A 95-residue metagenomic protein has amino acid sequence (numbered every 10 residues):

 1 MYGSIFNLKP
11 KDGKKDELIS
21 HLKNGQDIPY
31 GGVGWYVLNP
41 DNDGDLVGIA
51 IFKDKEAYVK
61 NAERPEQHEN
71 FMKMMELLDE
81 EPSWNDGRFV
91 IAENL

Functional and structural regions predicted by a protein language model:
M1-Y2, N94: N-terminal short leaders/motifs
Y2-L8, G34-E63: Short, well-ordered beta-strand segments in beta-rich or mixed alpha/beta enzyme and ligand-binding folds
N7-L18: Short, surface-exposed ligand-recognition loops at beta-strand->loop->(often short) alpha-helix junctions that present
D12, N42, I91: Residue-level detector of flexible, active-site-proximal loop/helix-junction positions within diverse enzyme catalytic
I19-K23: Short amphipathic alpha-helical segment that frequently serves as the phosphate-/nucleotide-binding helix
N24-G34, I51-N85: An amphipathic, aromatic/His-enriched active-site/gating alpha helix that lines ligand/cofactor pockets
D43, D86-G87: Short, charged, surface-exposed hinge/linker loops at domain edges that act as mobile lids or interdomain connectors
I51, G87-L95: Short, low-order "capping/linker" segments at domain edges
